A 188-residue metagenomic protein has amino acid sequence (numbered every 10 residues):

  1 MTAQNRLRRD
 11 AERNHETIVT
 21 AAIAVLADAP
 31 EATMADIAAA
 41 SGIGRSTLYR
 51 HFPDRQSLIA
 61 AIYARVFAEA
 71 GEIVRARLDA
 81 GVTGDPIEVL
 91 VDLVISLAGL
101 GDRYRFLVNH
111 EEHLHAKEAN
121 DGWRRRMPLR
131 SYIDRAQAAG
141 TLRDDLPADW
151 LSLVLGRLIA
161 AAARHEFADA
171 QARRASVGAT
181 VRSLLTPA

Functional and structural regions predicted by a protein language model:
M1-D28, M34-A40, S57: Basic, helix-initiating cap at the start of DNA-binding domains
M1-T2, R126-M127, S131-A139, L158 (+1 more regions): C-terminal peripheral helix-coil segments that are non-catalytic and often amphipathic
G42-F52: Short hydrophobic/aromatic patch on the recognition helix
Q56-L58, E112: A secondary-structure capping/hinge motif
I59-V66: Alpha-helical DNA-contacting segments of helix-turn-helix folds
A61, E72-D102, L114-K117: Hydrophobic alpha-helical connector segments
D92, H113-G156, A163-R164: Amphipathic alpha-helical packing segments from all-alpha helical-bundle domains
